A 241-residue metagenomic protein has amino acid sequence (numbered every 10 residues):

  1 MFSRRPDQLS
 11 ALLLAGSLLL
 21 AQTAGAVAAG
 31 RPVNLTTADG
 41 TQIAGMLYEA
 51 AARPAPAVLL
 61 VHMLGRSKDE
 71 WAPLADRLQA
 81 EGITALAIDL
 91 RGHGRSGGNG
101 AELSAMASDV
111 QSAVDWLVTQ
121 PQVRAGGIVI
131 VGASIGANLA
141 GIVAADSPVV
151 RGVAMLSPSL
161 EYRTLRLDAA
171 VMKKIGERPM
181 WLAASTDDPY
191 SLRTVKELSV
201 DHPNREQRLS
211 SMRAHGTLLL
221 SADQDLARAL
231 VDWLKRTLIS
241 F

Functional and structural regions predicted by a protein language model:
V27-A50: N-terminal cap/lid segment of alpha/beta-hydrolase-fold proteins
A55-M63: Short beta-strand element of the alpha/beta-hydrolase
L64-A75: The serine-hydrolase catalytic nucleophile loop
E70, A101-P121: Alpha/beta-hydrolase active-site loop
L78-G97: Conserved alpha/beta-hydrolase
S112, W116-Q122, G126-G176: Primarily recognizes the serine-hydrolase "nucleophile elbow" in alpha/beta-hydrolase and SGNH/GDSL folds
I175, W181-A184: Short beta-strand/loop motif that positions the catalytic acidic residue of the alpha/beta-hydrolase fold
R213-D223: Catalytic histidine-centered segment of alpha/beta-hydrolase-like enzymes
